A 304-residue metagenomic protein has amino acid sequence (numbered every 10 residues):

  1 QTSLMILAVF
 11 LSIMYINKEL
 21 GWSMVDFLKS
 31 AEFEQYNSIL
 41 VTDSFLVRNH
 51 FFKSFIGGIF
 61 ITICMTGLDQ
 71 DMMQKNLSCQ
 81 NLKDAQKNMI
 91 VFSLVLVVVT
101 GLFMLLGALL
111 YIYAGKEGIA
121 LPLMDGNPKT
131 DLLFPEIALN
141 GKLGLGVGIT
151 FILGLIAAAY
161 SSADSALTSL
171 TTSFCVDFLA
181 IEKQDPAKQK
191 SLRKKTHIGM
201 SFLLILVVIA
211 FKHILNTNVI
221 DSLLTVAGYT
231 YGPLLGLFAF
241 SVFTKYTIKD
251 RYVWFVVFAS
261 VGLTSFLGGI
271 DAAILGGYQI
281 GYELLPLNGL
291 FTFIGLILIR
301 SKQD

Functional and structural regions predicted by a protein language model:
Q1-D304: Membrane-embedded helix-loop-helix hairpins and adjacent transmembrane boundary segments in multi-pass transporters
